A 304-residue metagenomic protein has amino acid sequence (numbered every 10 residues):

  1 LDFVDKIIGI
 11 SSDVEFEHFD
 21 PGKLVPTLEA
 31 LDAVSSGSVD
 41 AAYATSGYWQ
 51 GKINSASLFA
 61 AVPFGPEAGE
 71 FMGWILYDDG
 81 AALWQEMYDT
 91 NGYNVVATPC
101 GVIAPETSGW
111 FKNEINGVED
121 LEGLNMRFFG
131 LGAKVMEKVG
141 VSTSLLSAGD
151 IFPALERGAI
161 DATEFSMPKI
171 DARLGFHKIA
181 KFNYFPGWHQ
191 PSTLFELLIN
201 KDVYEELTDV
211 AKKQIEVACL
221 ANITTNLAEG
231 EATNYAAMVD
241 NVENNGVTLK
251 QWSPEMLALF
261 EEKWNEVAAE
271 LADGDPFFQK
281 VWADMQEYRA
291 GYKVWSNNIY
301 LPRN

Functional and structural regions predicted by a protein language model:
L1-F71, E86-N304: N-terminal secretory/targeting leader peptides
L83: Divalent-metal coordination cores built from histidine and acidic residues
